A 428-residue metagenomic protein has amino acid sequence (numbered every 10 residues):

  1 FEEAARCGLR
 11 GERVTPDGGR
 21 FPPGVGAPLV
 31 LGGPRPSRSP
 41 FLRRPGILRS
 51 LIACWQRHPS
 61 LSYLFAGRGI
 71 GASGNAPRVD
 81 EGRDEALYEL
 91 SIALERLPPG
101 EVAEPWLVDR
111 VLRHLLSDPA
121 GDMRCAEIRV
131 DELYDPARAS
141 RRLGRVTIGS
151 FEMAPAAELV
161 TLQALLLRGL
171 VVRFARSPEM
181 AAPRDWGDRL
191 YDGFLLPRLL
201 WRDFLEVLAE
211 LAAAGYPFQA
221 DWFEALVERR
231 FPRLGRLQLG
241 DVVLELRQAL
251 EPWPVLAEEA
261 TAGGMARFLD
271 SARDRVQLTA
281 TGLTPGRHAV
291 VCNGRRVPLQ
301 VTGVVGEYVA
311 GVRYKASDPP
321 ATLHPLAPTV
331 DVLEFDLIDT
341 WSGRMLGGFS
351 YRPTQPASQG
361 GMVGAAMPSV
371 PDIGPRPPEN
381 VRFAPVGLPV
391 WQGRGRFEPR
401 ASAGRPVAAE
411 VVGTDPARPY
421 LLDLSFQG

Functional and structural regions predicted by a protein language model:
F1-P23, P34-G428: C-terminal accessory/tail domains of diverse enzymes
G26-L31: A short beta-strand motif that forms the metal-chelation/ATP-contact edge of phosphoryl-transfer active sites
